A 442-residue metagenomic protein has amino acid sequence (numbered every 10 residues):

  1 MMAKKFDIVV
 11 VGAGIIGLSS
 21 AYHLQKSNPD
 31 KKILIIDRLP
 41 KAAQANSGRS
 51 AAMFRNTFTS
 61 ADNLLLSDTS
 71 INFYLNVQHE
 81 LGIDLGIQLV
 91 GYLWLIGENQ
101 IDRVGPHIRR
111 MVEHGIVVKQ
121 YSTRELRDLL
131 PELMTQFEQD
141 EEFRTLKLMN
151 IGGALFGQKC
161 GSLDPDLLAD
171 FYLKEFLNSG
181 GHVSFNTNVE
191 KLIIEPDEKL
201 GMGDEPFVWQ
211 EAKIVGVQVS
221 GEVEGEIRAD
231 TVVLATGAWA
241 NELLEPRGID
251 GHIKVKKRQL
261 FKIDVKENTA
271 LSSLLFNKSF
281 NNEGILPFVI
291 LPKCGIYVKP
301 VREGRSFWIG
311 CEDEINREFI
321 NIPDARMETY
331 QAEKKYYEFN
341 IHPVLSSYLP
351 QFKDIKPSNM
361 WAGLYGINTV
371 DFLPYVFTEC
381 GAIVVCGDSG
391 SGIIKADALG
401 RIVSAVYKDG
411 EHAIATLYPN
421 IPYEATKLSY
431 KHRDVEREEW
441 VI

Functional and structural regions predicted by a protein language model:
A3-I16, L34: Beta1/beta-strand and adjacent pyrophosphate-binding region of the FAD-binding site in flavoprotein oxidoreductases
A3-K4, Q120, P196, E379-I442: C-terminal lid/capping helical subdomain adjacent to the catalytic/cofactor pocket in oxidative enzymes
Q25-S47: Glycine-rich FAD pyrophosphate-binding loop
A51-E141, G295-I296, V441: Dinucleotide-binding Rossmann-like beta1-alpha1 core, especially the glycine-rich loop that anchors the ADP
M53, T59, C160-P165, G295 (+2 more regions): Glycine-rich phosphate/pyrophosphate-binding beta-alpha loops
N99-N186, E190-A212: Flavin (FAD/FMN) cofactor-binding and adjacent substrate-gating region of FAD-dependent oxidoreductase domains
E222-I285: Central helical "cap/lid" subdomain
E267-G381: Active-site lid/adjacent beta-loop-alpha segment flanking the redox-cofactor pocket in flavoenzymes
